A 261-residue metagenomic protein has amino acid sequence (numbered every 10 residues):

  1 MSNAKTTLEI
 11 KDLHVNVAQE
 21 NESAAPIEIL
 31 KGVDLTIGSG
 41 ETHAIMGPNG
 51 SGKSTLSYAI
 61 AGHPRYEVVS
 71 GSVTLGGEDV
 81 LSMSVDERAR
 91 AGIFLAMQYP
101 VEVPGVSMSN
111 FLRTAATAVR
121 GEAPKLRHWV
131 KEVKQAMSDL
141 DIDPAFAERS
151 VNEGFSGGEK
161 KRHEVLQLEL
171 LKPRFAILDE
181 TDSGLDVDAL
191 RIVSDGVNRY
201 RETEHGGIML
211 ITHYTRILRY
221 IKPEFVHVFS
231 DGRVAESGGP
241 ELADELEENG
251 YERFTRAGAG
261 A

Functional and structural regions predicted by a protein language model:
L8, E28-G32: Conserved structural motif at the start of ABC-family nucleotide-binding domains
M46-P48: The feature captures the beta-strand-to-loop junction immediately N-terminal to the Walker
S72-R88, N152: ABC ATPase NBD Q-loop/coupling interface
V101-R174: ABC-family P-loop ATPase nucleotide-binding domains
I177-T181, D188: Walker B catalytic motif
G196-L210, L218-Y220: Conserved catalytic loops of ABC-family nucleotide-binding domains
F225, F229, R233-R256: Conserved beta-strand-loop-alpha-helix hinge in the C-terminal portion of ABC ATPase nucleotide-binding domains
